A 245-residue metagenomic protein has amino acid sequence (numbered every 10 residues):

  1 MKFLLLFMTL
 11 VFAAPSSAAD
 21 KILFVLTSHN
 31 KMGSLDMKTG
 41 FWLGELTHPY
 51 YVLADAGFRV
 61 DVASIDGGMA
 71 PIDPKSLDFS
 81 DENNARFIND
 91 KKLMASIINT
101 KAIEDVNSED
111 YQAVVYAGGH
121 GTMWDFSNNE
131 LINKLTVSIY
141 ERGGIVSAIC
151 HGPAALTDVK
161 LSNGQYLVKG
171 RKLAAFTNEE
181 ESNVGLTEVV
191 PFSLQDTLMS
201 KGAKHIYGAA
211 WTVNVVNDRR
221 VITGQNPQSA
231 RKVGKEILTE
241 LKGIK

Functional and structural regions predicted by a protein language model:
M1-L4: Positively charged n-region of N-terminal signal peptides that target proteins for export
A13-P15: N-terminal signal peptide c-region/cleavage motif recognized by signal peptidases
A19-R142, V146, A154-K245: Extended, subdomain-level signal for the structured scaffold at the beginning of enzyme domains
C150: Catalytic, metal-anchored helix/loop core of enzyme active sites in primary metabolism
